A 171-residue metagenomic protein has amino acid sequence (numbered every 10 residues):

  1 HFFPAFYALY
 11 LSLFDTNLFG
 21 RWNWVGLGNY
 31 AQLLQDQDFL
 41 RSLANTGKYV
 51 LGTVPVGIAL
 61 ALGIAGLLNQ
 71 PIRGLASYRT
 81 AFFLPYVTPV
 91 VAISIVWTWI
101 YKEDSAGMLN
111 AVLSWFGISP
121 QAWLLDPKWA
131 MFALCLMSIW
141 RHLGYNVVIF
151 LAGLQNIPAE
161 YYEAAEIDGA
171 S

Functional and structural regions predicted by a protein language model:
H1-S171: A structural signal for multi-pass alpha-helical bundles of membrane permease subunits that mediate small-molecule
